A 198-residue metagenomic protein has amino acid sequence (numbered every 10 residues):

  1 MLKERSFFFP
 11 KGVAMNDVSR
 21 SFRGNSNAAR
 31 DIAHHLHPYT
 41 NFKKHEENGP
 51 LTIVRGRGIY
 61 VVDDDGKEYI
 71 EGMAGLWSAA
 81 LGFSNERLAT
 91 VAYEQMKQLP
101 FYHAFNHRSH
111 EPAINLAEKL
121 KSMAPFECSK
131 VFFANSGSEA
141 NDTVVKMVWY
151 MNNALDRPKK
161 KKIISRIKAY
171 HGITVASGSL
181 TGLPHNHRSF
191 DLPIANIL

Functional and structural regions predicted by a protein language model:
R5-A14: Short, Lys/Arg-enriched N-terminal segments with co-localized hydrophobic residues within the first ~10-30 amino acids
N16-R57, Q98, H107, P112: Active-site-adjacent loop/helix segments that line or gate small-molecule/cofactor pockets in enzymes
G24, V54, N85, S109-A113 (+3 more regions): Generic structural signal for well-ordered, non-membrane alpha-helical segments in soluble metabolic enzymes
P50-E71: Active-site and channel-lining beta-strand-loop segments that bind or position nucleotide-derived/phosphorylated
Y69, G75-H107, N115-N135: Glycine-rich phosphate-binding segment of PLP-dependent enzymes
M73-A74, I163: Short clusters of small/polar residues that mark proteolytic maturation junctions
E118-L198: PLP-dependent aspartate aminotransferase-fold enzymes
